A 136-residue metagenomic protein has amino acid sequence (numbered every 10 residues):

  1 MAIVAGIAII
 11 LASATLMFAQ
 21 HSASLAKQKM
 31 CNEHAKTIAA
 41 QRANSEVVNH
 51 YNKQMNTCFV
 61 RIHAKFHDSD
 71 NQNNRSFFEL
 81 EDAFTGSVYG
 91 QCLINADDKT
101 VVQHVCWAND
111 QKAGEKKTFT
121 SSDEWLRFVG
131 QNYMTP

Functional and structural regions predicted by a protein language model:
V4-A14: Bacterial N-terminal signal peptides
T15-Q54: N-terminal export/targeting and maturation segments
Q20, S24-Q28, N73, E115-S122: Intrinsic-disorder-associated interaction segments
K27-K29, K36, K53, K65 (+3 more regions): Context-gated lysine
E46-D97: Mature extracytoplasmic domains of secretory-pathway proteins
V88-P136: Low-complexity intrinsically disordered segments
